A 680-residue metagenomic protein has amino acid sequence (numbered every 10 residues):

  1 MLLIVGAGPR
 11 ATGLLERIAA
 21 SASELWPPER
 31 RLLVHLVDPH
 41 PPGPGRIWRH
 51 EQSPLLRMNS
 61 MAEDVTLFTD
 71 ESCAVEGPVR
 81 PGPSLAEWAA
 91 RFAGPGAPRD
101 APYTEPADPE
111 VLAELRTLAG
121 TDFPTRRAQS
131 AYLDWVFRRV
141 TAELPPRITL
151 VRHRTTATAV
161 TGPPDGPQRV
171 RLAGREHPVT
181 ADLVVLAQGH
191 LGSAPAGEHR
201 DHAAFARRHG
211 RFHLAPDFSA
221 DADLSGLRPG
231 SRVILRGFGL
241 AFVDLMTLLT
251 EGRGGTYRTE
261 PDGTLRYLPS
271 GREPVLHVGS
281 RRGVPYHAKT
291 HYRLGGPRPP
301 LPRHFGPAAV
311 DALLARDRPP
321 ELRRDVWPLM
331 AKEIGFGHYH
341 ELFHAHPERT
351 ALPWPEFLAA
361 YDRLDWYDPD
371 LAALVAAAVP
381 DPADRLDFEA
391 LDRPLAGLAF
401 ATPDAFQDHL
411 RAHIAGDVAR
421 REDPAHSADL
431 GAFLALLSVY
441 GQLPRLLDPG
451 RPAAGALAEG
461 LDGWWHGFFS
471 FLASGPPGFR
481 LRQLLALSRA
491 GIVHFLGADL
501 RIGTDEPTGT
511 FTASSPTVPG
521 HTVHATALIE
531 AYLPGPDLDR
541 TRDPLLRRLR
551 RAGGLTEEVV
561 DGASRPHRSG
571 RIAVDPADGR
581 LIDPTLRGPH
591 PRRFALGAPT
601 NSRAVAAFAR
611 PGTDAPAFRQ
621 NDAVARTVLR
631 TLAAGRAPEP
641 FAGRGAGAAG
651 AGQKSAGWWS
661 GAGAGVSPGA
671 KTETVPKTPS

Functional and structural regions predicted by a protein language model:
M1-S53, A107, V111-A634, R644 (+1 more regions): Flavin (primarily FAD) cofactor-binding/catalytic cores of flavoenzymes
P41-V111: Redox-cofactor-proximal catalytic regions of oxidoreductases
R80-A86, R323-W327, P638-G643: A general structural signal for short secondary-structure boundary/capping elements
P81, P320, A651-G652: Intrinsically disordered, low-complexity regions enriched in Ser/Pro/Gly/Gln/His and often acidic
A93, L371, S470, G663-A664: Intrinsically disordered, low-complexity regulatory segments enriched in acidic/serine/proline/glutamine/glycine
A634-S680: Actinobacteria-biased recognition of intrinsically disordered, low-complexity terminal regions
